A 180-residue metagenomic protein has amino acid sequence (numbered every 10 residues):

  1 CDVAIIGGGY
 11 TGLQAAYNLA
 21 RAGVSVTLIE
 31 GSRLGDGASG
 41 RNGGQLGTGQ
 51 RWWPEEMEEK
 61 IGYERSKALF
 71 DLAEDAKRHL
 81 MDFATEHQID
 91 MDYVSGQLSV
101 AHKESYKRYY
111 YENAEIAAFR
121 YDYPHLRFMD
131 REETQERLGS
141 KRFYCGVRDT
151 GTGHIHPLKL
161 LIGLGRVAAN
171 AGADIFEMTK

Functional and structural regions predicted by a protein language model:
V3-L28: N-terminal Rossmann-like FAD-binding beta1-loop-alpha1 element of flavoenzymes
S25, D90, D174: Residue-level detector of anion-binding/catalytic polar loops
A38-G40: Conserved catalytic-core motifs of eukaryotic protein kinase domains, centered on the activation segment
G43-T48, Y110, F143-C145: Short, hinge-like loop/turn segments at secondary-structure boundaries
G49-E132: Dinucleotide-binding Rossmann-like beta1-alpha1 core, especially the glycine-rich loop that anchors the ADP
E115-A118, K141-K180: Helical element adjacent to the flavin cofactor pocket in flavoenzyme catalytic cores
